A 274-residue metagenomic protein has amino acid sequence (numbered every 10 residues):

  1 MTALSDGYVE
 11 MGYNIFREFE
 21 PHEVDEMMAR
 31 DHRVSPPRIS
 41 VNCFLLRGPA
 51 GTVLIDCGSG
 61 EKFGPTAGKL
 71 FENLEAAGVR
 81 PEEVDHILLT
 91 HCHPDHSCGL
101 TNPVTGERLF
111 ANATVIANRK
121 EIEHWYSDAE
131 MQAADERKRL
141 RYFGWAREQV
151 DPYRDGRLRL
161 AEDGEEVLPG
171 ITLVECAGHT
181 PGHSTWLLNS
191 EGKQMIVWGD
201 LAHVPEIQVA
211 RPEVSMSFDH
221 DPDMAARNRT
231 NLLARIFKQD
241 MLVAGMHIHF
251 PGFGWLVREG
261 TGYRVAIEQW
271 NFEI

Functional and structural regions predicted by a protein language model:
M1-E75, E83-H86, G192-D200: Metallo-beta-lactamase
M1-Y8, C43-R47, V53, L160-E191: Core dinuclear metal-dependent hydrolase active-site scaffold
D6-Y8, C57-G60, C92, K120-E121 (+3 more regions): Active-site metal-binding loops of divalent metal-dependent hydrolases
F63, H124-S127, P205-V209: Short acidic/His/Gly/Ser-rich catalytic and metal-binding motifs that mark active-site loops of diverse hydrolases
G68, E75-V79, E83, L109-E175 (+2 more regions): Metallo-beta-lactamase
G68, L187, E191-I274: Cap/insert and terminal regions of metallo-dependent hydrolase folds
K69-E72, C98-G106, W255-L256: Metal-dependent catalytic neighborhoods of phosphoester/phosphodiester hydrolases
V84-S97: Metallo-beta-lactamase
